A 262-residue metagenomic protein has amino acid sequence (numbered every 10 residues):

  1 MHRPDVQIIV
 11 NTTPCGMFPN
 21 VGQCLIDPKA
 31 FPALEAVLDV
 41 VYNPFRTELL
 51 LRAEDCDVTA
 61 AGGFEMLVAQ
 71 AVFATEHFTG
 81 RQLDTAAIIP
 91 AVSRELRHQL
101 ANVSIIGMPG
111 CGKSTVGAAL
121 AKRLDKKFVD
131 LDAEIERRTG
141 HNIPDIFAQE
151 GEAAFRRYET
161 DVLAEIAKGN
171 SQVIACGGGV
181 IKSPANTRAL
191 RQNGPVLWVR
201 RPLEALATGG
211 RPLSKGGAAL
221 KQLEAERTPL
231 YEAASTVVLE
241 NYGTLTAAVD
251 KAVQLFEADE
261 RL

Functional and structural regions predicted by a protein language model:
M1-A60, V180-N186: Rossmann-like adenosine-cofactor binding region
V40-A101, N241: Adenosine-phosphate binding glycine-rich loop
A87-Q99, A119, R123, G169 (+1 more regions): NTP-dependent small-molecule kinase module
I105: Hydrophobic anchor at the beta1->P-loop junction of P-loop NTPases
M108: P-loop (Walker A) phosphate-binding loop of NTP-binding proteins
K113: Conserved lysine of the Walker
A133-R191, L230: ATP-dependent small-molecule kinase phosphotransfer cores that center on conserved nucleotide phosphate-binding segments
Q192-L230: A glycine- and Lys/Arg-enriched "phosphate-lid" helix/loop adjacent to the NTP-binding pocket of small-molecule kinases
